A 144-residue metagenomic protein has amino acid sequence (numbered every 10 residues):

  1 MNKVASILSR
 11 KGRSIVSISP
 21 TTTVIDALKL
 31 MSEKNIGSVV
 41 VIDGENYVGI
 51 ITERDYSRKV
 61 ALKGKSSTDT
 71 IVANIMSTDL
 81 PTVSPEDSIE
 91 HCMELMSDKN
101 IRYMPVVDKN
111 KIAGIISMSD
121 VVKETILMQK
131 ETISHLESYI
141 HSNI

Functional and structural regions predicted by a protein language model:
M1-R13, T52-T82, S88-S97, M118-I144: Tandem CBS (Bateman) regulatory domains
S9-V39, N46, Y56-K59, K63: N-terminal first-folded block
S14-S17, N46-Y47, T82, K111 (+1 more regions): Short, flexible active-site loop motifs that bind/organize anionic cofactors or intermediates
I15-V16, S38-V39, V48, A73-N74 (+2 more regions): Structural motif
I18-N35, I42, T82-N100, V107: The conserved cystathionine-beta-synthase
T22-I25, E45, N74-I75, N110 (+1 more regions): Residue-level signal for alpha-helical context at structural boundaries
M31-K34, V39-D55, M96, M104-S119: A glycine-centered beta-loop-beta connector
